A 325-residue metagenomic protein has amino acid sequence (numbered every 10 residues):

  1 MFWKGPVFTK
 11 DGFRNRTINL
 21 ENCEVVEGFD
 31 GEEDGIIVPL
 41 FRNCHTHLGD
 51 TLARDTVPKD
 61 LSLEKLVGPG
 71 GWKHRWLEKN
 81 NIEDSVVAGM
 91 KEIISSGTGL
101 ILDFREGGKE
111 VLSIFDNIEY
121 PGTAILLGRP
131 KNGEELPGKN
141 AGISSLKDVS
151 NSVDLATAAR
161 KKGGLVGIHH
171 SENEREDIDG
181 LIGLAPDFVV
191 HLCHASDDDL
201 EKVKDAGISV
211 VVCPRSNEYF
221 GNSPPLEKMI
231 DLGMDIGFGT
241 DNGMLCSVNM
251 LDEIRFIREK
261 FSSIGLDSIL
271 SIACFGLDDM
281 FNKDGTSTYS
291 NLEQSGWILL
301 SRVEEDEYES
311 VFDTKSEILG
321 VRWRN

Functional and structural regions predicted by a protein language model:
M1-K4, E21-P69, S95, N325: Replace "His-x-His-based motif
G5, C23, H45, G97 (+9 more regions): Divalent metal-coordination and catalytic microenvironments
G12-L20: A conserved glycine-rich beta-strand in the N-terminal activation segment of trypsin-fold
I36, R54-Y120: Alpha-helical scaffold segments that flank or form the walls of functional sites
T51-D84, E174-A185, S209, I257-G265: Active-site gating loops and adjacent loop-to-helix segments of metal-dependent hydrolytic enzymes
D84-V86, L266-L277, Y289-E293: Short, well-structured alpha-helical segments that form the helix of a local strand-helix-strand
P130-M244, S263: Active-site core of metal-dependent hydrolases
T288-N325: C-terminal cap of metal-dependent C-N hydrolases
